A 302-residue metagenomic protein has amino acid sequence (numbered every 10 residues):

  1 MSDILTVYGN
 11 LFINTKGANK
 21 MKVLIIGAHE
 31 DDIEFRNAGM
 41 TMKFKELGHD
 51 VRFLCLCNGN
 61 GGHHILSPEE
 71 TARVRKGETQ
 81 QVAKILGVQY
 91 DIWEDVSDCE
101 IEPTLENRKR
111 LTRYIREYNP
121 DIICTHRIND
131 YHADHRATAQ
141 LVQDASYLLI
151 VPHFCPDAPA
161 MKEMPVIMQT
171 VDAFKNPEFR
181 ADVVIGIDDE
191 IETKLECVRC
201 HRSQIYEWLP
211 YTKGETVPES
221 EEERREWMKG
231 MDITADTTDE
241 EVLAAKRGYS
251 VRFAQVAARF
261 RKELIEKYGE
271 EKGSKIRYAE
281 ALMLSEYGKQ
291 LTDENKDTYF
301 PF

Functional and structural regions predicted by a protein language model:
S2, Y8-N19, P177, V183-F302: C-terminal accessory domains and tails appended to enzymatic cores
S2-Y118, A158-P159: Active-site rim/loop-helix segments in enzyme catalytic domains that contact anionic ligands
H63-L66, E178-D182: Short acidic, glycine/proline-rich loop/turn micro-motifs
Q89, D121, P165: Conserved acidic residues
R110-A133, M283, Y287: Short beta-strand-loop elements within alpha/beta enzyme cores that line or abut nucleotide/cofactor pockets
H132-P152: A mobile, often basic/glycine-rich helix-loop segment that functions as the active-site lid/recognition loop
L149-E163: Short mixed-charge
M161-P177, C197-V198: A structural motif
